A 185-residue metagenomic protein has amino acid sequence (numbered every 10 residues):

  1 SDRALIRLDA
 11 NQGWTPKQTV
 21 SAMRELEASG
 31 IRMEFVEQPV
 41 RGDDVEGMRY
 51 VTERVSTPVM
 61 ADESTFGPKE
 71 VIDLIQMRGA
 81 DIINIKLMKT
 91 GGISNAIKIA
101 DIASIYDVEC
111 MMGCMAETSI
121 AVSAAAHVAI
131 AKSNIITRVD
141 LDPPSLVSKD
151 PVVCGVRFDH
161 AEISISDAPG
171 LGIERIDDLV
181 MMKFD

Functional and structural regions predicted by a protein language model:
S1-A121, K149-D150, V156-F158: Catalytic core of soluble alpha/beta enzymes
A116-D185: Flexible C-terminal active-site loop/helix
